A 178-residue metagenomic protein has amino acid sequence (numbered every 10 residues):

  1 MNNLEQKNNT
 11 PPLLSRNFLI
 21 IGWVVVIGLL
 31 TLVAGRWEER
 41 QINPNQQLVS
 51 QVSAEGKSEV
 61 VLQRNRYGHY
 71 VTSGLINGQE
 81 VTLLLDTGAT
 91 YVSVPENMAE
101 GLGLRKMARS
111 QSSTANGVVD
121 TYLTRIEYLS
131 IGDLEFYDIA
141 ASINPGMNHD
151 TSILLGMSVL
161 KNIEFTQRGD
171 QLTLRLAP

Functional and structural regions predicted by a protein language model:
M1-T82, T87-P178: Pepsin/retropepsin-fold aspartyl endopeptidases
